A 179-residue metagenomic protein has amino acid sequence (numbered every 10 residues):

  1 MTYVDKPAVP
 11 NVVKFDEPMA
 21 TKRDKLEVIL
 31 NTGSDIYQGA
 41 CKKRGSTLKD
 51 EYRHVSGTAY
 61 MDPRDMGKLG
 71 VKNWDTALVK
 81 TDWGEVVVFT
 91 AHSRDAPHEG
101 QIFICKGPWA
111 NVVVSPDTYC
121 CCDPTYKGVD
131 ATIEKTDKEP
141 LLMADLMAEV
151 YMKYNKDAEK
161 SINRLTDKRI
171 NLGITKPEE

Functional and structural regions predicted by a protein language model:
M1-M61, D65-E179: Long, contiguous, secondary-structure-rich segments that constitute the structural scaffold of globular domains
